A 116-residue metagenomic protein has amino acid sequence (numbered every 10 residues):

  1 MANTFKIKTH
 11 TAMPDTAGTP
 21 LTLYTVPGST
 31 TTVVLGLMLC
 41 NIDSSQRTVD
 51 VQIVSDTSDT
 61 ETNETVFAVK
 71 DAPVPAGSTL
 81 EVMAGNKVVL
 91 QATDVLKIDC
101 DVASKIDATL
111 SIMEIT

Functional and structural regions predicted by a protein language model:
M1-T32, T57, T93, D99-T116: C-terminal interaction-tip segments
A17-P20, V33, V66, L80-V82: Residues that act as N-cap/strand-start positions at coil-to-secondary-structure junctions
V34, Q46-Q52, D107-S111: Short, hydrophobic/aromatic beta-strand segments
L39-S45, D101-A103: Short solvent-exposed strand-capping/beta-turn motif centered on an Asx-Ser/Thr pair
D43-S45, D56-D59: Acidic glycine-/aspartate-rich tracts in secreted/extracellular proteins
T57-T93: Intrinsically disordered, low-complexity Pro/Gly/Ser/Thr-rich segments with frequent PxxP/GP/PP motifs and embedded
